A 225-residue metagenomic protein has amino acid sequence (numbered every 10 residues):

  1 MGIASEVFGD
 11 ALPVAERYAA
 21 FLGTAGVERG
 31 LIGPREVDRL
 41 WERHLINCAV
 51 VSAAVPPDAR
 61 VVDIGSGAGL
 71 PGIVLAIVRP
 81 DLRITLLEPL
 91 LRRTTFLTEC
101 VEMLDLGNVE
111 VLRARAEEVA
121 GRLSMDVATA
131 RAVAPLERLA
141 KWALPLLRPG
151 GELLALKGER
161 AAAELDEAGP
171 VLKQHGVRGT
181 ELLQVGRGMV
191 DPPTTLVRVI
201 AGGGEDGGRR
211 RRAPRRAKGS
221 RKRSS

Functional and structural regions predicted by a protein language model:
M1-V62, I77-V78, R92-V109: Class I SAM-dependent transferase core
R29-G30, D38-R39, A68, R131-A134 (+1 more regions): Flexible, active-site-adjacent loop/turn segments at secondary-structure boundaries
V37, G72-V74, L165: Residue-level recognition of conserved structural "scaffold" positions that shape functional pockets and channels
I64-S66: Conserved beta-strand/loop positions that form the S-adenosyl-L-methionine
A68-D81: Conserved SAM-binding loop of SAM-dependent methyltransferases across substrates and taxa, primarily the Class I
R79-S225: S-adenosylmethionine
